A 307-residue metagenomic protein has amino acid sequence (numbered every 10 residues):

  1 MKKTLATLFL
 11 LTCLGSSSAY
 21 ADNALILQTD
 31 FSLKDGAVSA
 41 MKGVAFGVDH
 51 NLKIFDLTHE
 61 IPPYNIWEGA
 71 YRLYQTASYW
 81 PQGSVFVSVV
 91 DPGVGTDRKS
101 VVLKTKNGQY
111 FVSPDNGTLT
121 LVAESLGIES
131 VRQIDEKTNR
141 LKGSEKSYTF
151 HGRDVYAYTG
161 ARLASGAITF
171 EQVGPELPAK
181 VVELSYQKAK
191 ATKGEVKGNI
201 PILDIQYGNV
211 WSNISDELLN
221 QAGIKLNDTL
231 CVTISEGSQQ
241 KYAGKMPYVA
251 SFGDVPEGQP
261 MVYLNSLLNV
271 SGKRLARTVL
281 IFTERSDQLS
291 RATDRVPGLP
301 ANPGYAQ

Functional and structural regions predicted by a protein language model:
T4-L14: Sec-dependent N-terminal signal peptides
S17-A21: Sec/Tat signal peptide C-region and signal peptidase I cleavage site
A24, G36, V48-I54, Y64-Y71 (+2 more regions): Active-site histidine-anchored catalytic micro-motif
I26-L33, V38-S39: N-terminal signal-anchor module of multipass membrane proteins
V44, V48-N51, T76-W80, S125 (+2 more regions): Change "in soluble alpha/beta enzymes" to "in soluble alpha/beta proteins
K142-I224: Anionic-ligand-binding alpha/beta catalytic cores of soluble enzymes and soluble regulatory domains that recognize
W211-E284: A conserved acidic, glycine/proline-rich C-terminal tail/linker
D228-S235, D287-A301: Short conserved beta-strand and strand-loop elements enriched in small hydrophobics with frequent Asp/Gly
